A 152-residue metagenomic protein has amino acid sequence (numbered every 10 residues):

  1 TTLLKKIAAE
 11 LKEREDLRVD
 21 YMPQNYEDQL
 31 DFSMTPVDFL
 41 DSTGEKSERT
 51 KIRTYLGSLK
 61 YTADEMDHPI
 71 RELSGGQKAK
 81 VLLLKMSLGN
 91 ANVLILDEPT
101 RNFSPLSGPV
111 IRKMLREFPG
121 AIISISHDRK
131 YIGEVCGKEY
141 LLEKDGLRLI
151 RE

Functional and structural regions predicted by a protein language model:
T1-E152: ABC ATP-binding cassette signature C-motif
